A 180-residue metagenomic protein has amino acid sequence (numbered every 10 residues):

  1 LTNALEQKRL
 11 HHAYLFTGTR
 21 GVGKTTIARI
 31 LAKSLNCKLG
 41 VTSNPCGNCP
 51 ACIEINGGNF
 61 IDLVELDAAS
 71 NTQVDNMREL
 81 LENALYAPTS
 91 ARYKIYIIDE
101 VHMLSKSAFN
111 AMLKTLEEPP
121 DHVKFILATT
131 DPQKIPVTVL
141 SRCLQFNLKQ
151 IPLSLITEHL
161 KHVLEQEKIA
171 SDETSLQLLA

Functional and structural regions predicted by a protein language model:
L1-Q145, I151-E165, A170, T174: P-loop/Walker A NTP-binding region and its immediately flanking N-terminal helices in P-loop NTPase folds
S175-A180: AAA+ P-loop ATPase catalytic core
